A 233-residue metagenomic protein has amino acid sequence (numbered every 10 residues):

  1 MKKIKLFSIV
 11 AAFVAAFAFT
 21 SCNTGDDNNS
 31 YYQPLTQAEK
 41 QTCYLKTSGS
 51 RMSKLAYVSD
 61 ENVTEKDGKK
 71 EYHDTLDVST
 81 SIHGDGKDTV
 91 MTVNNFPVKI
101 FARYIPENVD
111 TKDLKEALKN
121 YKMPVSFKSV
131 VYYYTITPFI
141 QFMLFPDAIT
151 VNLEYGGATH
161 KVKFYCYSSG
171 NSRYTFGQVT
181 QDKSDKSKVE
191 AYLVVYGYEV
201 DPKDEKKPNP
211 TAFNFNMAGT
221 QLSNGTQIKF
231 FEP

Functional and structural regions predicted by a protein language model:
K3-L45, F230-F231: Bacterial Sec-dependent N-terminal signal peptides
D27-Q37, F164-R173, Q178-P233: Edge beta-strand at a domain terminus
Q41-D67: Tryptophan-anchored aromatic micro-motifs
L45-M52, D88-T89, Q141, S187-E190: Short, hydrophobic/aromatic-rich segments at coil-to-beta transitions
M52-E61, F96-K99, F145-A158, E190-D201: Generic short beta-strand segments
V58-G68, K99-D113, G197-F213: Short, cysteine-centered beta-strand-loop-beta hairpins and adjacent loop/turn segments enriched in charged/polar
E61-T64, G68-L76, T80-I82, S187 (+1 more regions): Acidic, glycine-anchored loop motifs typical of Ca2+
G84-T175: Predominantly extracellular/secreted and cell-surface proteins with exposed, flexible low-complexity segments
